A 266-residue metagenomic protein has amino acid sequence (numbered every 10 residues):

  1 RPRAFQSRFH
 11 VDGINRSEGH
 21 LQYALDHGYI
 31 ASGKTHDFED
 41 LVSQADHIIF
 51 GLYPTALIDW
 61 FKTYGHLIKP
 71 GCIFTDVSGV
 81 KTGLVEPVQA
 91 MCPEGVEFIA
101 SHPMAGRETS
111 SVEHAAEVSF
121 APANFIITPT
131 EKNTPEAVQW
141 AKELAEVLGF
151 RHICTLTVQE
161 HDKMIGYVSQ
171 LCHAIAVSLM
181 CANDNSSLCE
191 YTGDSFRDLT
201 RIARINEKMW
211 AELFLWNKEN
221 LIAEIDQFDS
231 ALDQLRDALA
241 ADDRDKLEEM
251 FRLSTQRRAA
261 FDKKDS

Functional and structural regions predicted by a protein language model:
R1-S43, H47: NAD(P)+-binding Rossmann beta1-loop-alpha1 motif at the extreme N-terminus of oxidoreductases
R8-V11, E97, N124, H152: Residues at the starts of beta-strands that form the adenosine-phosphate
R16-S17, L52-Y53, V77: Short beta->alpha hinge that forms the Motif I/post-I loop of the SAM-binding pocket
G19-H20, A56, K81-L84: Conserved short alpha-helix immediately C-terminal to the canonical SAM/SAH-binding motif I of Rossmann-like
F38-I68, C72-I73: Rossmann-like NAD(P)-binding element
W60-E113: Rossmann-like NAD(P)(H) cofactor-binding subdomain of soluble oxidoreductases
E117-I202: Internal alpha-helical scaffold of NAD(P)-dependent oxidoreductase catalytic cores
S187-R257: Interdomain hinge/lid region at the active-site interface of Rossmann-like NAD(P)-dependent oxidoreductases
